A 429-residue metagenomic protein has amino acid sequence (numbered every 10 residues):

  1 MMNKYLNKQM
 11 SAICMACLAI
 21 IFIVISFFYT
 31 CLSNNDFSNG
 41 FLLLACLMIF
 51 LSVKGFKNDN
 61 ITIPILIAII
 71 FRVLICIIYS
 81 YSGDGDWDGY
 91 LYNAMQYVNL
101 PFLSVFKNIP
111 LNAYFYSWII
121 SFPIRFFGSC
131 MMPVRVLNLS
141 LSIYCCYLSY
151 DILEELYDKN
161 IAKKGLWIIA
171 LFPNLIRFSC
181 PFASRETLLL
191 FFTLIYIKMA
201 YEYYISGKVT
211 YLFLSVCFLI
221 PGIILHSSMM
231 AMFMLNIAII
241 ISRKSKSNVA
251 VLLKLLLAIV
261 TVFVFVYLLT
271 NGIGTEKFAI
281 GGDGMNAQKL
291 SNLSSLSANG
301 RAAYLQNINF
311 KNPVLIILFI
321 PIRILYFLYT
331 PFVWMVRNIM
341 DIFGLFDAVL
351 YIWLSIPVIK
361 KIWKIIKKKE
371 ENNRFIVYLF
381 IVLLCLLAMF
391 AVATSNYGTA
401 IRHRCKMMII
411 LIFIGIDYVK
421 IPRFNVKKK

Functional and structural regions predicted by a protein language model:
F41-L42, I220, A231-L350: Alpha-helical transmembrane segments and terminal signal-anchor/GPI-anchor hydrophobic tails, characterized by long
I49-S52, V136-L156, W353-P357: Transmembrane-helix motifs of polytopic, lipid-linked glycan transferases
S80-N93, F102-I119, G128-S129, I320 (+1 more regions): Extracytoplasmic catalytic/substrate-binding loops of multi-pass membrane glycan-assembly enzymes
L148, L189-I205, I410-I414: Specific aromatic-rich, kink-prone transmembrane helix
S149-L171: Transmembrane-helix signature of polytopic, membrane-embedded enzymes that assemble or transfer cell-envelope glycans
E155, E202-Y211, S247, V251 (+3 more regions): Membrane-interface helix-loop-helix junctions at transmembrane boundaries of multi-pass membrane enzymes, predominantly
R177-F178, M199, Y211-F233, A238: Membrane-interface alpha helices of multi-pass inner-membrane proteins
P181-E186: Short acidic/glycine- and proline-prone juxtamembrane loop motifs at membrane-interface regions of multi-pass membrane
